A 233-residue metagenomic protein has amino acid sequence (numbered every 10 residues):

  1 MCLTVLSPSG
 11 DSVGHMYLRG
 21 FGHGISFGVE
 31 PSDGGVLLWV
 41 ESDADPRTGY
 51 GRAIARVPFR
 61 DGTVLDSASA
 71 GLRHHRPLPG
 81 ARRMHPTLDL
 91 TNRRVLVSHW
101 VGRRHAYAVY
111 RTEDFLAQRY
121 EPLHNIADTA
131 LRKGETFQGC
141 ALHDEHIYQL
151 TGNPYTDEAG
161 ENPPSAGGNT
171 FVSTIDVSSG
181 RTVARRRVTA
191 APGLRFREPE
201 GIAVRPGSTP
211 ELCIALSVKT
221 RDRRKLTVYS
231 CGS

Functional and structural regions predicted by a protein language model:
M1-P8, Y50-G62, A106-F115, N162-G180 (+1 more regions): Beta-propeller blade signature
T4-S42: Blade-loop segments of beta-propeller domains
D11-Y17, D66-L78, R119-A130, A184-P192: A short beta-strand motif characteristic of beta-propeller blades
H23-V36, P79-L96, Q138-H143, E200-E211: Structural signature of eukaryotic scaffold interfaces centered on beta-propeller domains
D43-T48, V101-H105, P154-A159, V218-R223: Short glycine/acidic-enriched loop and turn motifs that connect beta-strands
G49-L90: Asp-box/WD-like beta-propeller blade repeats and closely related beta-sheet repeat scaffolds
R132-R181: Loop/turn-rich, solvent-exposed surfaces of beta-rich toroidal or solenoidal domains
R181-G207: Conserved blade-ending motifs and adjacent loop-strand segments that build the rim/top face of beta-propeller domains
